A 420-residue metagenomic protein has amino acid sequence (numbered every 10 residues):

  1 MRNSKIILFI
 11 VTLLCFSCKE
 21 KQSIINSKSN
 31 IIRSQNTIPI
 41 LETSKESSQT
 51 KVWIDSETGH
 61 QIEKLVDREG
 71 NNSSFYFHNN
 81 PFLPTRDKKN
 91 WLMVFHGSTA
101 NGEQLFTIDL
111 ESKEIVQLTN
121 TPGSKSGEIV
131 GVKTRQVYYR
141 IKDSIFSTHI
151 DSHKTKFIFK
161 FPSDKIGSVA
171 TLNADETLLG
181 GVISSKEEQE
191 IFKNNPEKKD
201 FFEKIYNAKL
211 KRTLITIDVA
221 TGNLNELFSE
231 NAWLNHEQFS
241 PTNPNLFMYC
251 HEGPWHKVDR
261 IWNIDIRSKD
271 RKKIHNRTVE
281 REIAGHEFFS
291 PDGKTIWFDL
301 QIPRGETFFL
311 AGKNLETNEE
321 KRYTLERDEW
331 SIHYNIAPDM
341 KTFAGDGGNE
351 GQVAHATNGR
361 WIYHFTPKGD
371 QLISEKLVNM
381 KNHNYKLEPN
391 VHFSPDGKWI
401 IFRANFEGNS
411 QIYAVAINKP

Functional and structural regions predicted by a protein language model:
R33-S44, G181-K209, C250-V258, Q301-P303 (+2 more regions): Short, conserved, GDST-rich strand-edge loop motifs in beta-rich repeat architectures
N36-E63, N207-R212: Blade/loop signatures of beta-propeller domains
N71, F75-N79, T99-K142: Blade-loop segments of beta-propeller domains
W91-M93, V137, L178-L179, L246-F247 (+3 more regions): Hydrophobic beta-strand positions that form the internal "hydrophobic ladder" of WD40/Gbeta-like beta-propeller blades
T121-R212, E226-S229: Asp-box/WD-like beta-propeller blade repeats and closely related beta-sheet repeat scaffolds
I296-F309, T324-I373: Loop/turn-rich, solvent-exposed surfaces of beta-rich toroidal or solenoidal domains
K321-N335, D370-P395: Conserved blade-ending motifs and adjacent loop-strand segments that build the rim/top face of beta-propeller domains
E388-P420: Blade-level signature of beta-propeller repeat domains, shared across WD40, Kelch, NHL, RCC1 and BNR/Asp-box propellers
